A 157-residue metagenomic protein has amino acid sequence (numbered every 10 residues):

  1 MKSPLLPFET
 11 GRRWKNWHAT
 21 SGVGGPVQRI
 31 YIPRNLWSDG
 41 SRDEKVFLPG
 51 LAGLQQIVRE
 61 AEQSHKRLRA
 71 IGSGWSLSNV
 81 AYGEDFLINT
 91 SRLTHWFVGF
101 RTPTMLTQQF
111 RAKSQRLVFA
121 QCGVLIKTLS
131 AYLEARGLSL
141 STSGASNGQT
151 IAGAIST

Functional and structural regions predicted by a protein language model:
M1-P26, I30-Y31: Intrinsically disordered, low-structural-confidence terminal and linker regions
R34-R111, V118-G123, K127-E134, L138-A145: Glycine-rich N-terminal segment of FAD-binding domains in flavoprotein oxidoreductases, spanning the beta-loop-helix
N147-T150: Divalent-metal (Mg2+/Mn2+/Ca2+)-assisted nucleotide/phosphate chemistry catalytic cores
